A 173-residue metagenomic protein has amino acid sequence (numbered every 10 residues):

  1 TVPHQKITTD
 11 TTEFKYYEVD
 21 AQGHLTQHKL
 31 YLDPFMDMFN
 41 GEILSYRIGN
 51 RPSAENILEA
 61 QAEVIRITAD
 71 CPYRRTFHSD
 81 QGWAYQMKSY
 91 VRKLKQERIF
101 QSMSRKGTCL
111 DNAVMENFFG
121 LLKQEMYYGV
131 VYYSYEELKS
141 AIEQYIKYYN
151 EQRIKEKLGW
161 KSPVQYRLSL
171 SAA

Functional and structural regions predicted by a protein language model:
T1-A173: Charged DNA-binding/catalytic regions of mobile-element recombinases
